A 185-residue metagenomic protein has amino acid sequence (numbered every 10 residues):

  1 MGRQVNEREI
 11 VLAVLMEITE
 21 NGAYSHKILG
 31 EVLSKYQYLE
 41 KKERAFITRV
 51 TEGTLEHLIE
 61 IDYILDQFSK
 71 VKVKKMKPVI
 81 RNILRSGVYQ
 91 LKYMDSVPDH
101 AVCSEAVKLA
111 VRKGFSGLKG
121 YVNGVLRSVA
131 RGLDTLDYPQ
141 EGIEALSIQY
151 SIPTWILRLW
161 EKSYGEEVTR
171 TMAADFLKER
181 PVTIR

Functional and structural regions predicted by a protein language model:
M1-R185: Class I Rossmann-like S-adenosyl-L-methionine
